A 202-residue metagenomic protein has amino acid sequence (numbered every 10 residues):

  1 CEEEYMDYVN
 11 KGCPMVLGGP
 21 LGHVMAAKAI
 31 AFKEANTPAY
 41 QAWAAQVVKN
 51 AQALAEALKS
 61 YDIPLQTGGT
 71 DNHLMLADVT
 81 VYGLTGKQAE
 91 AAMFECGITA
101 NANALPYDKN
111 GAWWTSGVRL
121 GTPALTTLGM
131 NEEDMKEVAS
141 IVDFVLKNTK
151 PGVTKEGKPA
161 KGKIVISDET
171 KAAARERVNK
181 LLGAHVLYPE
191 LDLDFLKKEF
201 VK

Functional and structural regions predicted by a protein language model:
C1-E2, I30, E34-T37, V81 (+4 more regions): Short, well-ordered loop/turn and helix-capping segments at boundaries between secondary-structure elements and domains
C1-T85, I166: Active-site C-terminal subdomain of aminotransferase-like
Y8, G12-V16, A42, V47 (+5 more regions): Residue-level preference for alpha-helix termini and adjacent loops
V16-G19, A35, A39, L54 (+5 more regions): Short secondary-structure junctions and interdomain/linker hinges
A45, A91, K136: Short alpha-helical basic/polar micro-motif
K49, A112-K202: PLP-dependent enzyme catalytic core of the Aspartate aminotransferase-like
A53, A57-Y61, Q88-C96, I141-V145: Generic non-transmembrane alpha-helical segments
P64-E132, F195, E199-V201: Conserved PLP-binding catalytic core of the aspartate aminotransferase-like
